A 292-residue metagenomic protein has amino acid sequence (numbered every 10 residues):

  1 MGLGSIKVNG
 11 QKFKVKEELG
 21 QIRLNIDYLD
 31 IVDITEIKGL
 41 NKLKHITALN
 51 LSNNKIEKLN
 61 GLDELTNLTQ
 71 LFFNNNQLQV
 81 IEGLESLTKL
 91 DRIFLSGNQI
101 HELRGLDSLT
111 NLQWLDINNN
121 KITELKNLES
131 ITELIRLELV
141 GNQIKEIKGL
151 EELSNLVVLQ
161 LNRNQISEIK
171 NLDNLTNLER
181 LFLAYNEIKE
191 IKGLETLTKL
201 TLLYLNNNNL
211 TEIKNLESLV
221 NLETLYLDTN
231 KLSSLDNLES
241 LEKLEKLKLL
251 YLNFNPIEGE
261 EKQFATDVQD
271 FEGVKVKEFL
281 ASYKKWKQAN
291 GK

Functional and structural regions predicted by a protein language model:
M1-E57, T66-N75, Q79, T88-G97 (+10 more regions): The feature captures the LRR N-terminal capping module
I34-L40, L59-L62, I81-L84, L103-L106 (+7 more regions): Canonical leucine-rich repeat
V140-Q143, L150-L153, V157-L227: Eukaryotic tandem repeat interaction scaffolds
